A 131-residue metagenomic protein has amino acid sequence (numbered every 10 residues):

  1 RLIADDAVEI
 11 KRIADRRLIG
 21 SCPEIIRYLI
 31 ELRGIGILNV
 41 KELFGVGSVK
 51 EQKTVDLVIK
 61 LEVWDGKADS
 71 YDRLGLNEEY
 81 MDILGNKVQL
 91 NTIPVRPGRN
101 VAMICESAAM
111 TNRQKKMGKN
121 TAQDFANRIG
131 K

Functional and structural regions predicted by a protein language model:
L2-V63: Conserved nucleotide-sensing/catalytic segment adjacent to the nucleotide-binding pocket in NTP-handling enzymes
Q52-K131: Conserved NTP phosphate-binding and transfer environment spanning the P-loop NTPase/kinase superfamily
